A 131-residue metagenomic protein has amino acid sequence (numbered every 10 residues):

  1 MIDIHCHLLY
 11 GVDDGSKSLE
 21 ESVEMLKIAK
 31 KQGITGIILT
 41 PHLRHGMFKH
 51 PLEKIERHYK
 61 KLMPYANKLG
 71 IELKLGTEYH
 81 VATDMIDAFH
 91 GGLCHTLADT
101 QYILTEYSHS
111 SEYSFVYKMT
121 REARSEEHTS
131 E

Functional and structural regions predicted by a protein language model:
M1-G70: An N-terminally biased module of ancient metal coordination in phosphate/nucleic-acid-related enzymes
P51-E126, S130: Extended substrate/RNA-proximal surfaces in nucleic-acid metabolism proteins
